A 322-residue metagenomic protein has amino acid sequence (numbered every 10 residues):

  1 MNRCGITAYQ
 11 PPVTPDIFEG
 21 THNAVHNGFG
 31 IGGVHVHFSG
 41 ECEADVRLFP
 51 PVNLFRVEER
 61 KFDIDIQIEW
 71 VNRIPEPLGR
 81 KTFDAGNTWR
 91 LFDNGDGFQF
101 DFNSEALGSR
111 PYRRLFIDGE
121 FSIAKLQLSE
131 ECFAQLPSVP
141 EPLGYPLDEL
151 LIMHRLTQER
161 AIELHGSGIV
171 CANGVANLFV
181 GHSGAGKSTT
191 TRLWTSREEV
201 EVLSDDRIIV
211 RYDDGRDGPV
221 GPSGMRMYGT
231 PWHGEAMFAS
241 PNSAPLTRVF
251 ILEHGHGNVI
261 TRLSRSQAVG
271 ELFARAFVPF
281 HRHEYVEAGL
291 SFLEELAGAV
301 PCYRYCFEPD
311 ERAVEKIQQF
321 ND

Functional and structural regions predicted by a protein language model:
N2-S183, L193, R197-E201, I208-D322: A noncatalytic interaction/capping subdomain that flanks phosphate/NTP-handling catalytic cores
A185-K187: Conserved glycine(s) of the Walker
T190: Hydrophobic positions on the alpha1 helix immediately C-terminal to the Walker A/P-loop
